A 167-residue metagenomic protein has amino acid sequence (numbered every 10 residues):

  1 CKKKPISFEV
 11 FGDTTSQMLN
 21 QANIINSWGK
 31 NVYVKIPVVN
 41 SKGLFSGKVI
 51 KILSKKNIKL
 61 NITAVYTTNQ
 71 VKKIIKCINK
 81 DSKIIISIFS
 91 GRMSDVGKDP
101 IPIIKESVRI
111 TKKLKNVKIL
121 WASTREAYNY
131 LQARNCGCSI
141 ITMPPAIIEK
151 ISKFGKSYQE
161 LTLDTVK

Functional and structural regions predicted by a protein language model:
C1-I52, K56, S90-M93: Active-site beta->alpha loop and helix N-cap motifs at the rims of alpha/beta catalytic domains
K56-E149, G155-T165: Catalytic alpha/beta core domains of metabolic enzymes, predominantly
